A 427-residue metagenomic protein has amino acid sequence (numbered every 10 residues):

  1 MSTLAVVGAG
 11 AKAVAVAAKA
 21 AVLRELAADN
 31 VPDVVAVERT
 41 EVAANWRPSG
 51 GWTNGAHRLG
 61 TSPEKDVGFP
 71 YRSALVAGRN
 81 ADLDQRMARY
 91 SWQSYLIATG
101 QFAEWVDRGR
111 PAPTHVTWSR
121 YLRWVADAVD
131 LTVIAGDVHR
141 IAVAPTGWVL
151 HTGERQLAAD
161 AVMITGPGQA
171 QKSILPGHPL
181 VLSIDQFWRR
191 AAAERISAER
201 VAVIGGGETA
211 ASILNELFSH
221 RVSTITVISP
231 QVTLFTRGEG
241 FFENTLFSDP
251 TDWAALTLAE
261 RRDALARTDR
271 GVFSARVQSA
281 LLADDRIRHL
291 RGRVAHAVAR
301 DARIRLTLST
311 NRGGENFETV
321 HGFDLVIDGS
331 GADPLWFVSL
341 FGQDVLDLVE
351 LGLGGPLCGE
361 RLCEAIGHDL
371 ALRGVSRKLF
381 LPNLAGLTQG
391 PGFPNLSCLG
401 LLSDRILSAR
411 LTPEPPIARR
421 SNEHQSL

Functional and structural regions predicted by a protein language model:
M1-E41, W46, F102-H220, T224-L427: Flavin (primarily FAD) cofactor-binding/catalytic cores of flavoenzymes
T40-A81, L234-D252: Conserved N-terminal glycine-rich FAD pyrophosphate-binding loop of Rossmann-like flavoproteins
A43, N54, D66-G68, M87 (+3 more regions): Generic intrinsically disordered, low-complexity segments enriched for polar/acidic and small residues
N54, G60, R79, G100 (+1 more regions): Amphipathic alpha-helical interaction segments
S62-E64, L83-A88, P111-T117, A266: Short linear sequence motifs
Y71-D107, P111-A112: A conserved beta-strand/loop capping segment in the N-terminal third of enzymes that catalyze redox or closely related
